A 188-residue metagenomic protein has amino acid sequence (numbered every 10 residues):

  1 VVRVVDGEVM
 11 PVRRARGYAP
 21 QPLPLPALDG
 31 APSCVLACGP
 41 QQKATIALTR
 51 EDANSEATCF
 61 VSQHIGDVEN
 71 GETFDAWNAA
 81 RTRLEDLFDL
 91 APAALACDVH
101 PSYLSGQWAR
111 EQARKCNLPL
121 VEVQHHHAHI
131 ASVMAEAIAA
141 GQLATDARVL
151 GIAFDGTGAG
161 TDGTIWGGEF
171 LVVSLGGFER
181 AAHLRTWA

Functional and structural regions predicted by a protein language model:
V1-A188: Short acidic/glycine-rich loops and adjacent helix/strand connectors that line catalytic pockets where negatively
